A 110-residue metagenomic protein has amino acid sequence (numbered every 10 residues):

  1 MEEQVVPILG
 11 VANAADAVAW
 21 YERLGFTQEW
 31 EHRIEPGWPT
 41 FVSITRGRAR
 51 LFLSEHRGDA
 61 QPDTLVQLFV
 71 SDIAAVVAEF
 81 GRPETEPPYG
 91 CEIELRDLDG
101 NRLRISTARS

Functional and structural regions predicted by a protein language model:
M1-E3, G58-D63, E86-P87: Short glycine-enriched loop/turn motifs at secondary-structure junctions
M1-V18, T64-V66, S106-S110: N-terminal beta-strand motif that seeds the catalytic metal site of vicinal oxygen chelate
W20, A74-E79: Short amphipathic alpha-helices within nucleic acid-binding modules
E22-E29, R82: Conserved acetyl-CoA-binding loop of GNAT-fold acetyltransferases
Q28-T64, L103-T107: Conserved short beta-strand elements that form part of the metal-binding/catalytic scaffold of enzyme active sites
V77-S110: Vicinal oxygen chelate
